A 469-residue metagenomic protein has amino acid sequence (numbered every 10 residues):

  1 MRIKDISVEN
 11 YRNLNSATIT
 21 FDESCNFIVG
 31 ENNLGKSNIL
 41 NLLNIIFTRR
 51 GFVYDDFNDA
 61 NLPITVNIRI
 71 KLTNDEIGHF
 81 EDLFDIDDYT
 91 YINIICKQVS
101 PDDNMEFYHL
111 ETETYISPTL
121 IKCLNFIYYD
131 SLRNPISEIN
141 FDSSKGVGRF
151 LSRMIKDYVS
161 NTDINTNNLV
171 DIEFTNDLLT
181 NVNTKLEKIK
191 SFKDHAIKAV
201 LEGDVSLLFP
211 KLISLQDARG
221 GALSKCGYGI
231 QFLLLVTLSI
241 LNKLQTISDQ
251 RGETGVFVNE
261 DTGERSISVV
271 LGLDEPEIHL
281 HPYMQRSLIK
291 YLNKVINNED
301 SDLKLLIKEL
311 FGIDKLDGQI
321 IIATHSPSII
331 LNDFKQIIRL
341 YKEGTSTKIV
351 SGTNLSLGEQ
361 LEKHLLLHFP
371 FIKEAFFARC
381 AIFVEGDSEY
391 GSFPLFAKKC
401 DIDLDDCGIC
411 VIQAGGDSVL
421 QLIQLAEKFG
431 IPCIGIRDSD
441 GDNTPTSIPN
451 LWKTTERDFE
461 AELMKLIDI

Functional and structural regions predicted by a protein language model:
M1-I45: Pre-Walker A-like glycine/lysine-rich segment at the N-terminus of P-loop NTPase domains
L40-D87: Conserved P-loop NTP-binding catalytic core
T73-T162, D405, L463: Electropositive, glycine-dotted interaction segments that contact anionic polymers or phosphate-rich ligands
E138-E275, P282: Extended helical coiled-coil dimerization/tether regions that scaffold and oligomerize large DNA-maintenance assemblies
S287-L288, L292: Conserved hydrophobic alpha-helix in the ABC-type ATPase nucleotide-binding domain
N297, S301-L316, S328-N443: RecA-like P-loop NTPase motor core
A323-H325: H-loop/switch region of ABC-family ATPase nucleotide-binding domains
D438-I469: Activity-critical C-terminal alpha-helical subdomain
